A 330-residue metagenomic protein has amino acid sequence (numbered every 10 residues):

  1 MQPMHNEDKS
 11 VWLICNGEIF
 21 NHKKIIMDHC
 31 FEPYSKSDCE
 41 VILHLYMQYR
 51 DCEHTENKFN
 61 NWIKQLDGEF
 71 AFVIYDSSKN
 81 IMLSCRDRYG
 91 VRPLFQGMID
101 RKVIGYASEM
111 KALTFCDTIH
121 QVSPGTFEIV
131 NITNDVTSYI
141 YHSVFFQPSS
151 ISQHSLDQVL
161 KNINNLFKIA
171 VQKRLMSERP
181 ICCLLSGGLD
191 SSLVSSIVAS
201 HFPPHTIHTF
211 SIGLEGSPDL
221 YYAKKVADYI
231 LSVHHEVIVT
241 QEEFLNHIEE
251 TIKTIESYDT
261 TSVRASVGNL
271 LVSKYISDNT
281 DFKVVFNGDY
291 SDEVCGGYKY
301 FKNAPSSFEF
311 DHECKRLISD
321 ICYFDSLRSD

Functional and structural regions predicted by a protein language model:
P3-E7, W12, H22-R50, Y75-D157: N-terminal segments that mediate ammonia production and transfer in glutamine-dependent amidotransferase systems
I14-C15, F72-I74, S84, V285-N287: Acidic beta-strand-to-loop metal/phosphate-binding motif
C15-D76, L184, S191-S195, H208-Y221: Short histidine
G17, I42, E128, A227 (+1 more regions): Residue-level signal for inorganic ion chemistry
E56-F59, E69, L113-T114, L270-S273: Short alpha-helical segments and helix-capping/turn motifs at coil-helix boundaries
F59-N61, F115-H120, T260-V263: Conserved ATP-binding loop and adjacent catalytic segment of the adenylate-forming AMP-binding
S78-L83, V91-L94, M98-D100, Q147-D330: ATP-dependent adenylate-handling active sites, centered on carboxylate activation for C-N bond formation
